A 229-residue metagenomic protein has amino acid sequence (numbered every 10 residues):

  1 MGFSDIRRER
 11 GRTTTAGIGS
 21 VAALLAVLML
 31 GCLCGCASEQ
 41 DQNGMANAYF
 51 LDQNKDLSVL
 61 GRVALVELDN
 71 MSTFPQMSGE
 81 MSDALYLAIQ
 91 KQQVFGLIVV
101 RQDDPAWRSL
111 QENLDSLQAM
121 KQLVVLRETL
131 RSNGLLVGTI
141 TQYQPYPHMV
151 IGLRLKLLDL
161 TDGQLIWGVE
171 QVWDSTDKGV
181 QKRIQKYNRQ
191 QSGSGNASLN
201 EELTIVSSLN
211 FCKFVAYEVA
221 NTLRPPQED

Functional and structural regions predicted by a protein language model:
M1-G17: N-terminal secretory signal peptides that target proteins for export/translocation
T15-L28: Sec-dependent N-terminal signal peptides
G31-G35: C-terminal motif of bacterial Sec signal peptides marking the signal peptidase cleavage site
C36-V59, T129, H148-V150, L160-D229: C-terminal/domain-edge helix-coil "capping" segments
N47-L51, L117-L123, V137-T141: N-terminal post-signal-peptidase region of extra-cytosolic proteins
L60-R62, S72-L135, V215-P225: N-terminal segment of the mature soluble domain
A64-E67, L135-T139, G152-K156, G168: Soluble periplasmic/extracytoplasmic beta-strand elements of cell-envelope proteins
F74-Q76, Q142-M149: Solvent-exposed loop/turn segments connecting transmembrane beta-strands in outer-membrane beta-barrel proteins
